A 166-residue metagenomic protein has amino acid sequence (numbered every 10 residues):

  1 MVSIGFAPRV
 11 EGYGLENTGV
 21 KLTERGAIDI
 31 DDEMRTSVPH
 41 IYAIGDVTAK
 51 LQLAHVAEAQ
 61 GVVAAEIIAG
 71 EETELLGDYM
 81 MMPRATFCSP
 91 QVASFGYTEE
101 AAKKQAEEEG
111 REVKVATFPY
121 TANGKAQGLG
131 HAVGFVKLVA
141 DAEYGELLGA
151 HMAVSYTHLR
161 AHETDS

Functional and structural regions predicted by a protein language model:
V2-E72, L159-R160: FAD-site-proximal beta/loop scaffold in flavoenzymes
F6-R9, V47-Y156: Mid-to-C-terminal Rossmann-like scaffold of FAD/NAD(P)H-dependent oxidoreductases
T23, D31, D78, T98 (+2 more regions): Helix N-cap and loop-to-helix transition residues
V154, H158-D165: Residue-level detector of conserved catalytic or cofactor/ligand-binding positions in enzyme active sites
